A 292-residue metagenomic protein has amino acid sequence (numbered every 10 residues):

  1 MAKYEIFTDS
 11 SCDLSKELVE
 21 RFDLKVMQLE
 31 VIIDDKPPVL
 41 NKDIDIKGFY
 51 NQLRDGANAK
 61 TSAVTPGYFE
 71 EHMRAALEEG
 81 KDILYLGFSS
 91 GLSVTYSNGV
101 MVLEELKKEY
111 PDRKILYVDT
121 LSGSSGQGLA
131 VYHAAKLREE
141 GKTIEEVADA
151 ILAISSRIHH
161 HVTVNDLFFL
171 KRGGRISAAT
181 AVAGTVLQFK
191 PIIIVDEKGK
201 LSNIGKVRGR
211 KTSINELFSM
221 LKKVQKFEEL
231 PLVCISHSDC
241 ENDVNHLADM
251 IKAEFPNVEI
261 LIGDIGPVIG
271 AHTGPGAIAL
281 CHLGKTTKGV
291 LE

Functional and structural regions predicted by a protein language model:
K3, S11-K25, E30, L92-T95 (+5 more regions): Mixed-charge interfacial surface used for oligomerization/domain docking and macromolecular partner engagement
Y4-A63, Y68: N-terminal glycine-rich anion-binding loop in soluble enzyme alpha/beta folds
E5-F7, I83-Y85, I265: Short glycine-aspartate micro-motif
T8, G87, H237: Short beta-strand/turn micro-motifs composed of small residues that flank or help shape donor/cofactor-binding pockets
Q52, G80-Y85, K108-V118, I262: Glycine/charged-rich beta-loop-alpha catalytic/anionic-binding loops adjacent to active sites
R54-Y85, S89-L92, S97-V102, A148 (+1 more regions): Glycine-rich phosphate- or other oxyanion-binding loops that anchor nucleotides, phosphorylated ligands
